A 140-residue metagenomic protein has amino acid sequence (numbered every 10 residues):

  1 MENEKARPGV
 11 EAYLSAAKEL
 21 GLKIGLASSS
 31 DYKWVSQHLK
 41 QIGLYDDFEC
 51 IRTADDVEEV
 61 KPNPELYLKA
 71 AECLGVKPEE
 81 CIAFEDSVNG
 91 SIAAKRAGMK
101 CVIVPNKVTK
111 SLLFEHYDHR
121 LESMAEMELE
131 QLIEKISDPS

Functional and structural regions predicted by a protein language model:
M1-L26, Y32, S36: Short, acidic loop-to-helix structural element flanking the phosphoryl-transfer center in phosphate-processing enzymes
S15-K18, Y32, Q37-S140: Asp-based, Mg2+/Mn2+-dependent phosphohydrolase catalytic module
